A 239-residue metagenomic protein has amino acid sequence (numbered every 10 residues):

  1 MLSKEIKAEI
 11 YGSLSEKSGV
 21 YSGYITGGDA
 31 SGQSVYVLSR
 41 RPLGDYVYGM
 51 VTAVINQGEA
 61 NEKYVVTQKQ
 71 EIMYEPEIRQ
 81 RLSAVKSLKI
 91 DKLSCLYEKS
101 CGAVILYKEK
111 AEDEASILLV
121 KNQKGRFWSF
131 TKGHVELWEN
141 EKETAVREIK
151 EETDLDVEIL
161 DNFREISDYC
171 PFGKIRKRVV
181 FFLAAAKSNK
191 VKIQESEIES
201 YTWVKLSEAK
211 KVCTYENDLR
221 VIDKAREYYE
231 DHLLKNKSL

Functional and structural regions predicted by a protein language model:
M1-L96: Hydrophobic N-terminal alpha-helices or hydrophobic patches in metabolic proteins across all domains of life
G28-S31, R41-L43, K110-A111, K124-R126 (+2 more regions): Short, charged/polar surface micro-motifs in flexible loops or helix N-caps
A30, L96-E98, E112, K174-R176 (+1 more regions): A generic fold-level signal
Q33, K99-C101, A115, V179-V180 (+1 more regions): Change "...and in nucleic-acid phosphodiester-cleaving endonucleases..." to "...and in nucleic-acid processing enzymes
V66, A103, F182-A186: Short beta-strand element of the conserved SAM-dependent methyltransferase core
K86-Y97, K211, E216-L239: Charged phosphate-binding loop/patch that engages nucleotide di/tri-phosphates or the phosphate backbone of nucleic
D91-F130: N-terminal strand-loop-strand
V135-R220: Unchanged
